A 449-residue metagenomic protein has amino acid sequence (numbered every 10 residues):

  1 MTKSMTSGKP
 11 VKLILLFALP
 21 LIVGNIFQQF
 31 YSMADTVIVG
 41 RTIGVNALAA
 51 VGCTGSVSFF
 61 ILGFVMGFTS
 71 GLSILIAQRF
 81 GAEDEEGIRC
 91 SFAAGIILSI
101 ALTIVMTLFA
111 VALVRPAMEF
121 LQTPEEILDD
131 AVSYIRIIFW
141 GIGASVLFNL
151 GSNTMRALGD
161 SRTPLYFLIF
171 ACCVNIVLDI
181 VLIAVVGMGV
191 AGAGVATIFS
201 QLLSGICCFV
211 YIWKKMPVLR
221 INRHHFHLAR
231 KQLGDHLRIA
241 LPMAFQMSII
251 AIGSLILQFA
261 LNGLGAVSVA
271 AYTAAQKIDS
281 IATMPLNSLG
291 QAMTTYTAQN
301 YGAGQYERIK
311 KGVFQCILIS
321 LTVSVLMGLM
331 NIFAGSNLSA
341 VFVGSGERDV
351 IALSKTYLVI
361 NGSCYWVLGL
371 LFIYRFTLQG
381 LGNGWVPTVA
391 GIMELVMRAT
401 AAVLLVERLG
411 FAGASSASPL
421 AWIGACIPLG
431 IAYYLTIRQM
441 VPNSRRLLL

Functional and structural regions predicted by a protein language model:
M1-A18, I76-G141, V185-L241, T297-C364 (+1 more regions): Short alpha-helical transmembrane segments in multi-pass integral membrane proteins
S7, V11-F30, A34, V57 (+8 more regions): Residue-level signal for short hydrophobic patches within transmembrane helices of multi-pass membrane transporters
L16-D35, I137, F148, A171 (+4 more regions): Transmembrane helical elements of multi-pass membrane transporters/channels
N25-Q29, G63, T103, T107 (+10 more regions): Residue-level hotspots within the lipid-embedded alpha helices of multi-pass solute transporters
I26, F30-L48, M118-E125, V181-V190 (+6 more regions): Helix-terminus/linker motif at the lipid-water interface of multi-pass membrane proteins
M33-T36, L108, P116, L150-T154 (+6 more regions): Alpha-helical transmembrane segments of multipass membrane proteins
L48-L108, S145-P164, A271-G335, L368-G382 (+1 more regions): Small-residue-rich hydrophobic transmembrane alpha-helices
T69, I138-R156, P164-C172, A193-I206 (+4 more regions): Short runs within selected transmembrane alpha-helices of multi-pass transporters and secretion channels
